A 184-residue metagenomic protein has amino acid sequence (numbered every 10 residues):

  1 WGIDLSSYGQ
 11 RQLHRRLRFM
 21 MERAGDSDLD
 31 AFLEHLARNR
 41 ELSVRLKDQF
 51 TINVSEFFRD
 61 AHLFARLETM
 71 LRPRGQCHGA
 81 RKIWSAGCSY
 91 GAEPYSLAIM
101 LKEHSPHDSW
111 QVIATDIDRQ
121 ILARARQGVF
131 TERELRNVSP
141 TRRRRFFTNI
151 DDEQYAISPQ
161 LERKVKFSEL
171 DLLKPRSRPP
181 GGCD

Functional and structural regions predicted by a protein language model:
W1-W84: Conserved AdoMet
Q10, A61, P94-Y95, P179-P180: Conserved strand-to-helix beginnings and helix N-cap segments that scaffold or border functional pockets
T69, I99-E103, Q127: Short, well-ordered alpha-helices that flank and scaffold nucleotide-derived cofactor binding pockets
P73, W84-A86, Y95, K102-E103 (+1 more regions): Replace "small metal-dependent catalytic modules" with "small catalytic or cofactor-binding modules
H78-S96, W110-I113: Conserved class I S-adenosyl-L-methionine
D108-D184: Extended basic-aromatic, gly/pro-enriched interface segments that bind polyanionic ligands
